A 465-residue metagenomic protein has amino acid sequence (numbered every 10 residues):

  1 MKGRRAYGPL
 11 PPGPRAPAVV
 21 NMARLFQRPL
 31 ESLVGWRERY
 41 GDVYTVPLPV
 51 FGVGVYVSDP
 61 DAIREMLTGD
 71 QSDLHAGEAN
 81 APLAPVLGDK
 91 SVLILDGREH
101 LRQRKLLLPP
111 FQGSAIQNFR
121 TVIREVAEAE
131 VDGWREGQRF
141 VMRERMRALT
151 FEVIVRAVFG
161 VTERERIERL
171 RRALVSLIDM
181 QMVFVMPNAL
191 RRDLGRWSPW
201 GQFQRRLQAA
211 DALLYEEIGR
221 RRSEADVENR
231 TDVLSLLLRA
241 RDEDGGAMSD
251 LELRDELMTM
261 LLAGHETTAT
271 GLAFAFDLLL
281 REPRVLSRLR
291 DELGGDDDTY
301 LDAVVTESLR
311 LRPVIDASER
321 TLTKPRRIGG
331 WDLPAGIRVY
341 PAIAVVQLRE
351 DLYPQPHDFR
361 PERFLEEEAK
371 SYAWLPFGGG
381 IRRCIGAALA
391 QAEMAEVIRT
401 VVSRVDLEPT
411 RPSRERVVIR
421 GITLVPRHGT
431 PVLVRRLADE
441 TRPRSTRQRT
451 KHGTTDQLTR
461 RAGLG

Functional and structural regions predicted by a protein language model:
M1-L10, H75-A84, E99, A115-T270: Cytochrome P450 heme-thiolate monooxygenase catalytic core
M1-R102, Q117, T121-A129, T162-E165 (+6 more regions): N-terminal membrane-proximal hinge/A-helix region immediately C-terminal to the signal-anchor transmembrane segment
K2, A6-G8, R37-E38, A127 (+4 more regions): Cytochrome P450 proximal C-terminal region
L10-A16, R120, R124, R172-S176 (+7 more regions): Cytochrome P450 I-helix active-site segment
M22-G41, A212, G295-G329, E350: Conserved cytochrome P450 K-helix E-x-x-R motif and the immediately C-terminal K′/meander segment
L93, R102, A317, G329-W331 (+4 more regions): Cytochrome P450 heme-thiolate "Cys pocket" and heme-binding signature region
T150, T267-E292, A387-V405: Cytochrome P450 catalytic-core helices
P341-E368: Conserved cytochrome P450 K-helix/beta-meander segment immediately N-terminal to the heme-binding cysteine loop
